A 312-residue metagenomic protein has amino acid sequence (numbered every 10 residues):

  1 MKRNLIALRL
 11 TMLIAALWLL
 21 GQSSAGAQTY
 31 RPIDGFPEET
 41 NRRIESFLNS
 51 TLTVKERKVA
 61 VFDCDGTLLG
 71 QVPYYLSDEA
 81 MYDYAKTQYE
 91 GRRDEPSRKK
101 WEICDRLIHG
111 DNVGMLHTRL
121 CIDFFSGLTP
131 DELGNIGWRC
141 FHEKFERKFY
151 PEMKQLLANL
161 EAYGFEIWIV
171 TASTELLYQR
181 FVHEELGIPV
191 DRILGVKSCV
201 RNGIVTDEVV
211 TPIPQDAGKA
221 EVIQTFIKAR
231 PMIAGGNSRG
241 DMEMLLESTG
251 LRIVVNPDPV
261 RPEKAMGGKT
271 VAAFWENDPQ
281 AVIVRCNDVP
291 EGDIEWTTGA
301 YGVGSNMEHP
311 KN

Functional and structural regions predicted by a protein language model:
M1-M12: Bacterial N-terminal signal peptides that target proteins for export
L10-Q22: Bacterial N-terminal signal peptides
S23-A27: Sec/Tat signal peptide C-region and signal peptidase I cleavage site
Q28-G35, R43, T53-V59, P130-W168 (+1 more regions): C-terminal cap/substrate-recognition subdomain and adjoining C-terminal extension of metal-dependent phosphatase-like
T40: Conserved, function-defining core regions and hallmark residues within catalytic/recognition domains
F47-L48: N-terminal post-signal-peptidase region of extra-cytosolic proteins
K58-V72, L245: Asp-based phosphoryl-transfer active-site loop
P73-R147, P151, Q155: A metal-dependent, Asp-based hydrolase signature
